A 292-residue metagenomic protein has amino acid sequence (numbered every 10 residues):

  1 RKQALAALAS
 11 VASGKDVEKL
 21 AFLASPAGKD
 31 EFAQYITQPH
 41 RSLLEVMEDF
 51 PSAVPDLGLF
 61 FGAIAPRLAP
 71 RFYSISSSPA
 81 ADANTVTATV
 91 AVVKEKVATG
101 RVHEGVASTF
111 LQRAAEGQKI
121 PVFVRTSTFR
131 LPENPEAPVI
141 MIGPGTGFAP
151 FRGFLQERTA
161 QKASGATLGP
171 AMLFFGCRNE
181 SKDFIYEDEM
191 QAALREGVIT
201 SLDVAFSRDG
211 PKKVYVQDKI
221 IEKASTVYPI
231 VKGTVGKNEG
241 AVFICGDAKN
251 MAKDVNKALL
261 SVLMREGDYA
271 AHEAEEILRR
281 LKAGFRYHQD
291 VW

Functional and structural regions predicted by a protein language model:
R1-W292: FNR-like FAD-binding dehydrogenase module
